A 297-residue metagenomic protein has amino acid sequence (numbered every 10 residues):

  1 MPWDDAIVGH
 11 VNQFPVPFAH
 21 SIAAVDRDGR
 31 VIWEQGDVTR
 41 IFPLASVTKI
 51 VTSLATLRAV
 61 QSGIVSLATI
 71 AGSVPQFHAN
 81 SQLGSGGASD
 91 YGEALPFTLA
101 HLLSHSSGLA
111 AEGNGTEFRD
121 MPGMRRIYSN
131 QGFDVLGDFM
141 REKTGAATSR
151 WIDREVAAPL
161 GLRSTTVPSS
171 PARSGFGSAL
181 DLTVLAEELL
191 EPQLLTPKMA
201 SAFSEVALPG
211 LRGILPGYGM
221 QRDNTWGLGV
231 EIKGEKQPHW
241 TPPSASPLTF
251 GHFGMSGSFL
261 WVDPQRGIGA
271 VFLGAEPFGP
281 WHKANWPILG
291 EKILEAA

Functional and structural regions predicted by a protein language model:
W3-T39, L44, L67, A100-S104 (+2 more regions): A short, well-structured edge-of-sheet supersecondary motif
I7, I22, P43-V74, V135-R141 (+2 more regions): Active-site SXXK
V8, L57, A71-G72, A100-S104 (+7 more regions): Non-transmembrane alpha-helical segments in soluble domains of secreted/periplasmic/extracellular proteins
N12-F14, Y91-E93, S104, R125 (+2 more regions): Short Gly/Pro-enriched turn/cap motifs at secondary-structure boundaries
P43-V47, Q61-L109, N114, E142-G175 (+1 more regions): Active-site helix/loop module of the DD-peptidase/beta-lactamase fold, centered on the serine-lysine SxxK catalytic
I50, H105, G132-F139, R173-L195 (+3 more regions): Active-site-proximal alpha-helical segments within enzyme catalytic domains
R173, A179, E205-I268: Active-site Gly/Thr loop motif
T249-A297: Structured C-terminal helix/loop/strand segments within mature extracytoplasmic catalytic/sensor domains
